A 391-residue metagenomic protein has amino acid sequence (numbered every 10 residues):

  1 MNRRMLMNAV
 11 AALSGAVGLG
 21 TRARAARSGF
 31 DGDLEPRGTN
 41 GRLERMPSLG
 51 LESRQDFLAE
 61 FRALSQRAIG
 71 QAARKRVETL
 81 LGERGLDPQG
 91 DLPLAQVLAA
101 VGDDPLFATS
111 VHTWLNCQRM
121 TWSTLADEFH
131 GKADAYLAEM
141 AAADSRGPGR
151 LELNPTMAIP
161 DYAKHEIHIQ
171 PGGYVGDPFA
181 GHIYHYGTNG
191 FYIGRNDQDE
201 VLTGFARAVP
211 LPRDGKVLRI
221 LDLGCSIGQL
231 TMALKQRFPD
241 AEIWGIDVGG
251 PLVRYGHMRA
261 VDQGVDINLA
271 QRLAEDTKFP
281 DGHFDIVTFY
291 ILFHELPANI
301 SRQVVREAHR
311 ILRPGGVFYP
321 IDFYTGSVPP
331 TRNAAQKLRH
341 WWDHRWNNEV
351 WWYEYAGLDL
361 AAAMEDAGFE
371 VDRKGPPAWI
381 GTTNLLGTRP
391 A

Functional and structural regions predicted by a protein language model:
M5-A26: N-terminal export signals
L43, D87-V175: N-terminal auxiliary segments of SAM/dcSAM-dependent transferases
K216-S226: Conserved class I S-adenosyl-L-methionine
L221, T231-D276: Class I SAM-dependent methyltransferase SAM/SAH-binding core
E275-V287: A short acidic, Gly/Pro-enriched loop at the edge of an enzyme's catalytic core that lines a small-molecule cofactor
R302-P314: A short glycine-rich, Lys/Arg-flanked "PGG" loop and its adjoining helix->strand segment in the class I
Y319-A367, R373-P376: C-terminal alpha-helical "lid/dimerization" subdomain adjacent to the S-adenosyl-L-methionine
A367-A391: Core SAM-dependent methyltransferase catalytic element
